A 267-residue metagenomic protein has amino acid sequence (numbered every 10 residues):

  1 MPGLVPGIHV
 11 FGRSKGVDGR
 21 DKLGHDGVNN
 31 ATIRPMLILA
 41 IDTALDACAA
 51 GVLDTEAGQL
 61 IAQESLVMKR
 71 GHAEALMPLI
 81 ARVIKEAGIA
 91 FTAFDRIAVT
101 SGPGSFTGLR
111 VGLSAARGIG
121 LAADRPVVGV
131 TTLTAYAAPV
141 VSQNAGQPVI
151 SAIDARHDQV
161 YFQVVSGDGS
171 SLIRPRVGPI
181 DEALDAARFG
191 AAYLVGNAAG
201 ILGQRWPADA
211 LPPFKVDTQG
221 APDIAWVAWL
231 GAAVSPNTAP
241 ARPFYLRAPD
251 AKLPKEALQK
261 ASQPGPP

Functional and structural regions predicted by a protein language model:
P6-G7, G24-H25: A cross-taxon signal for low-complexity, glycine/charged-rich
H25-P35: Short, Lys/Arg-enriched N-terminal segments with co-localized hydrophobic residues within the first ~10-30 amino acids
R34, A57-Q59, G71, P126-A221 (+4 more regions): Surface "functional belts" at beta-alpha junctions
P35-S101: N-terminal beta-alpha supersecondary unit
V67-A75, F106, R110, S114 (+2 more regions): Residues at secondary-structure transition points
K85-T92, G120-T131, N144: Phosphate-handling active-site elements
A98-T132: DPxDG-like acidic metal-binding loop motif
